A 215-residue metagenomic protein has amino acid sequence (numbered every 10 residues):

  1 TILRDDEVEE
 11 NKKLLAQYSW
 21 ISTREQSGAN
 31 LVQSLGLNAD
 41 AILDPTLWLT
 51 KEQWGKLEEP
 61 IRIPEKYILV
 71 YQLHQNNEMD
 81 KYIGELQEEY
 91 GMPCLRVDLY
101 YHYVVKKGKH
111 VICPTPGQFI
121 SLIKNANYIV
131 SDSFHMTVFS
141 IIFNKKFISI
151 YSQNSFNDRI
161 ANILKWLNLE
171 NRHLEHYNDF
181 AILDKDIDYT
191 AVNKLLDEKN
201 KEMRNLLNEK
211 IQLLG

Functional and structural regions predicted by a protein language model:
T1-G215: Active-site anion-handling motifs in enzyme catalytic cores
